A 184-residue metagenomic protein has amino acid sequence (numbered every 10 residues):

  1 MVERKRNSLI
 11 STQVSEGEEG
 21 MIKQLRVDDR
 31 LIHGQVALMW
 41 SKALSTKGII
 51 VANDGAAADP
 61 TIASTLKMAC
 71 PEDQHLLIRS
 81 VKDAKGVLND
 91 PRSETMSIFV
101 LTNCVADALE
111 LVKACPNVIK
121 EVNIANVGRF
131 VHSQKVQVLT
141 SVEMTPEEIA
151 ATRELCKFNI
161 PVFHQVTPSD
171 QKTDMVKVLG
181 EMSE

Functional and structural regions predicted by a protein language model:
E3-G20: Short, Lys/Arg-enriched N-terminal segments with co-localized hydrophobic residues within the first ~10-30 amino acids
S15-H75: Long, hydrophobic N-terminal alpha-helical segment
I22-L25, K47-I50, Q74-L77, S97-V100 (+2 more regions): Structural motif
N53-A56, S80-D83, V105, A125-R129 (+1 more regions): Short, ordered loop/turn segments at secondary-structure junctions
K67-A69, T95, S141, E181-M182: Short, hinge-like loop/turn segments at secondary-structure boundaries
C70, P116, C156: Anion (oxyanion) recognition and catalysis
L77-A125: Ordered, amphipathic secondary-structure segments that act as subunit-interaction surfaces in large macromolecular
K120-E184: Glycine-rich, aromatic-bearing surface loops/beta-hairpins
